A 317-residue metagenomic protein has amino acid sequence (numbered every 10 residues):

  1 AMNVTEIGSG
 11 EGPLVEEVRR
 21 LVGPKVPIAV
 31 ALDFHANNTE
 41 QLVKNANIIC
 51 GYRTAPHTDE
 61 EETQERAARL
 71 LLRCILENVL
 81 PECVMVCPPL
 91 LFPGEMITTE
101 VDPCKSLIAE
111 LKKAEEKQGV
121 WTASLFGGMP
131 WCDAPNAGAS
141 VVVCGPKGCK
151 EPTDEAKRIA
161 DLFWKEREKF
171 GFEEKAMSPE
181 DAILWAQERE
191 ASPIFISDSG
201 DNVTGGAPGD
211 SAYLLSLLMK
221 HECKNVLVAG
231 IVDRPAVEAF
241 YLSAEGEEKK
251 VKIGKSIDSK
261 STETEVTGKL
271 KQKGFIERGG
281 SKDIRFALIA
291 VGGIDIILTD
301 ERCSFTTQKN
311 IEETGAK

Functional and structural regions predicted by a protein language model:
A1, A31, H35, E82-M85 (+2 more regions): Core alpha/beta catalytic barrel or barrel-like domain that forms the active/cofactor pocket in diverse metabolic
A1-I75, D198-L215, M219, C223-V232: Active-site histidine-anchored catalytic micro-motif
P13, A212-Y213, D283-I284, T307-N310: Short alpha-helical segments and helix-capping/turn motifs at coil-helix boundaries
K44-N47, N78-C87, W131-P135, D154 (+1 more regions): Short, compositionally biased low-complexity segments
A55-T63, L80-E82, K252-S261: Short, basic, helix/turn surface patches
Q64-A68, L72-K112: Conserved anion/nucleotide-ligand pocket segment
E95-E301: Hard-cation-handling environments
D295-K317: A C-terminal functional module that forms or caps the active site or interfaces directly with catalytic machinery
